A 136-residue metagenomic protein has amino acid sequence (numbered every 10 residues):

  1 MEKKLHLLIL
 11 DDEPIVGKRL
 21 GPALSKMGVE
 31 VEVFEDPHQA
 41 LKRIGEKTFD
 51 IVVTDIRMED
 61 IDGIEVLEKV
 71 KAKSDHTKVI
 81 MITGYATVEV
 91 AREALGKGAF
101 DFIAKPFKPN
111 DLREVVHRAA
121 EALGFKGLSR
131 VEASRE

Functional and structural regions predicted by a protein language model:
K18-K26: Charged docking surfaces used in two-component/phosphorelay signaling
G28-E35, R43: Short hydrophobic/Thr-rich beta-strand motif most characteristic of the beta2 strand and flanking loop of CheY-like
E35-D36, D62-E65, T83-A86: Acidic catalytic/metal-coordinating carboxylates
K42, I64-H76, E93: Short amphipathic alpha-helix used as the core "switch/output" element in two-component signaling
D55: Active-site residues of response regulator receiver
M58: Receiver (REC) domain active-site loop signature in two-component systems and cognate sites in sensor histidine kinases
E89, F107-H117: C-terminal output helix
